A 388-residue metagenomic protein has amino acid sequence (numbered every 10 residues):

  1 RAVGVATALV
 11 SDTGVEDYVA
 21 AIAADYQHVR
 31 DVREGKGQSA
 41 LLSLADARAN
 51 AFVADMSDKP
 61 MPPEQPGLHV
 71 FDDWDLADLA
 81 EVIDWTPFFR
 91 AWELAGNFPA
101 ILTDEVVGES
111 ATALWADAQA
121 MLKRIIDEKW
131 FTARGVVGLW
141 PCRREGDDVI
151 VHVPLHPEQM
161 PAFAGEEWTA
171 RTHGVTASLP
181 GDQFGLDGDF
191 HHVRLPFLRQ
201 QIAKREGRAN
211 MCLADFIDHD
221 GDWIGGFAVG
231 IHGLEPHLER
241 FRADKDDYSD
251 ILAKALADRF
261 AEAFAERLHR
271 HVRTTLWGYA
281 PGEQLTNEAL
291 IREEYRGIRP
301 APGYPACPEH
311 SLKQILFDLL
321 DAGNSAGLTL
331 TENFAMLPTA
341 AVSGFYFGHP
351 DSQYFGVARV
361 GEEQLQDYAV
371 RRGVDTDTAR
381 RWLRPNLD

Functional and structural regions predicted by a protein language model:
V3-I251, A255, T274-L276, L285: Active-site loops and adjacent core secondary-structure elements that bind or stabilize anionic groups
W168, L186, R205-D388: C-terminal accessory domains/tails appended to large, multi-domain proteins
